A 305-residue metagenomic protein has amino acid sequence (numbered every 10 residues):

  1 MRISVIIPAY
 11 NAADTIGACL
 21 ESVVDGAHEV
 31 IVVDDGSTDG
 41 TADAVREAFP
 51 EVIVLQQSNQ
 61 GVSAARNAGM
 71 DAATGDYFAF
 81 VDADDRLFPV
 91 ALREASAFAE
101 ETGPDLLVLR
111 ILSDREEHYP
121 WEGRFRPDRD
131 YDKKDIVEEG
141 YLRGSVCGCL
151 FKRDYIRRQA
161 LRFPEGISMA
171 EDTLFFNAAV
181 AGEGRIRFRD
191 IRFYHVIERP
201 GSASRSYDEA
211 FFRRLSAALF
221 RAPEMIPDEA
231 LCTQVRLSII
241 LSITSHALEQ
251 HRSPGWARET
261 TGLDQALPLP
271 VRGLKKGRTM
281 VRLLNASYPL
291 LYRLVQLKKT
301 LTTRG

Functional and structural regions predicted by a protein language model:
I7-D25: Short, well-formed alpha-helical segments that are part of the catalytic scaffolds of diverse glycosyltransferases
S22, D34-D43, S58: A conserved acidic beta->alpha catalytic loop
D25, H251-G305: Membrane-interface aromatic/basic loop that binds lipid-linked glycans or pyrophosphate carriers, typified by
Q57-A73: Glycine-rich, basic loop-to-helix element that forms the pyrophosphate-binding segment of sugar-nucleotide handling
F78: Short aromatic/hydrophobic "clamp" motif used to bind/position activated sugar donors
F88-E165: Flexible acidic/His/Gly-enriched loops in nucleotide-sugar-dependent glycosyltransferase catalytic domains
K133-D208: Conserved nucleotide-sugar donor-binding catalytic segment
R192-R199, R205-Q234, S238, S242 (+1 more regions): Catalytic core of nucleotide-sugar-dependent glycosyltransferases
